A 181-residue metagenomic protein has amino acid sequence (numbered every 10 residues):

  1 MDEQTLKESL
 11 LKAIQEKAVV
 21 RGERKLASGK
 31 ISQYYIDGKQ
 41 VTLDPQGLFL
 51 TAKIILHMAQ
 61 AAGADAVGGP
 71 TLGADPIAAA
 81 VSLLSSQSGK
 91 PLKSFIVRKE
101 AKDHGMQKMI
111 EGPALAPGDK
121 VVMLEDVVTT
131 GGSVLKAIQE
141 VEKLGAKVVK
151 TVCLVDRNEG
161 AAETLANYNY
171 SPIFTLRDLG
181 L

Functional and structural regions predicted by a protein language model:
D2-A13, I138-L181: PRPP-dependent phosphoribosyltransferase catalytic core
D2-A62: Active-site-facing substrate-recognition patch
S28, G112-P117, L144, T164: Solvent-exposed alpha-helices and their adjacent loops that cap or buttress functional pockets in soluble metabolic
A62, P76-L92, E163-L176: Short acidic, glycine/proline-enriched helix-loop-strand junctions
G63-G73: Short glycine-rich phosphate-binding loop at a beta-alpha junction
D65, D119, V149: Conserved acidic residues
A79-V122, G132-L135: Short, glycine/charge-rich flexible loops or terminal/linker lids adjacent to PRPP-binding catalytic cores
